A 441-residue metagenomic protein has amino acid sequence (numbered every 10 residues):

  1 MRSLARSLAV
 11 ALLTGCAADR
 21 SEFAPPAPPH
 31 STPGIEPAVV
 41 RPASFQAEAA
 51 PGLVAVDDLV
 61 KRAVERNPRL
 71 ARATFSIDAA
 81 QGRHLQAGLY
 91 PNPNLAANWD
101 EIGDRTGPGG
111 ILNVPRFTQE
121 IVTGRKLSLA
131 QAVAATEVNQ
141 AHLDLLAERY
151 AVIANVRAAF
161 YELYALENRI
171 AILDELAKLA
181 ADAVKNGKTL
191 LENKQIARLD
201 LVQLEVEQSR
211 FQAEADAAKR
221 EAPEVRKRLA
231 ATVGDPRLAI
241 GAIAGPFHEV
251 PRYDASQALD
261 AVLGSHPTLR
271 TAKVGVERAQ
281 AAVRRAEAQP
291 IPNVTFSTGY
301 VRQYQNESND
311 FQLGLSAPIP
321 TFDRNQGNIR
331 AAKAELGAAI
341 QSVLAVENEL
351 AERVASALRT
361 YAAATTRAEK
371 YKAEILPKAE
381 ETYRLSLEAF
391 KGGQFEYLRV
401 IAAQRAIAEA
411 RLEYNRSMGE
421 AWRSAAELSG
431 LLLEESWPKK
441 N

Functional and structural regions predicted by a protein language model:
R2-V10, A17-P29, T365, E413-N441: Acidic, low-complexity, intrinsically disordered peripheral segments
C16-N94, W99, I121, L129 (+8 more regions): Bacterial Sec-pathway N-terminal export signals of envelope proteins
A17, L143-A261, T360, A364 (+1 more regions): Periplasmic alpha-helical coiled-coil/stalk elements that build and connect Gram-negative outer-membrane
F45-G52, A96-A130, A242-D254, R284 (+2 more regions): Small/polar, glycine/serine/threonine/aspartate-rich low-complexity segments that form flexible
P51, E65, Y90-N92, G110-L112 (+5 more regions): Extracytoplasmic
K61-A71, D78-N92, P115-V133, L143-Y150 (+7 more regions): A glycine-/polar-enriched beta->alpha junction
R72-H84, E148, V152-E175, D182-K185 (+6 more regions): Amphipathic alpha-helical coiled-coil segments
A132-A135, R198-V206, Y397-R405: Short, charged, amphipathic alpha-helical segments
